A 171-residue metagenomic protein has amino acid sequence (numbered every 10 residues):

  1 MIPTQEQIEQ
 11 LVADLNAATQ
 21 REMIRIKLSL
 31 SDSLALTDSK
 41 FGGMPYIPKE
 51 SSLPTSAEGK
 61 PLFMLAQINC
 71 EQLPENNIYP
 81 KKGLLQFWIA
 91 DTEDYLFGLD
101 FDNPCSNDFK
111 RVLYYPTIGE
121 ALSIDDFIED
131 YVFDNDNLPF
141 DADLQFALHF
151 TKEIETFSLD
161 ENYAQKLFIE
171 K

Functional and structural regions predicted by a protein language model:
M1-K171: Preference for intrinsically disordered or flexible, low-complexity segments and adjacent hinge/connector residues
